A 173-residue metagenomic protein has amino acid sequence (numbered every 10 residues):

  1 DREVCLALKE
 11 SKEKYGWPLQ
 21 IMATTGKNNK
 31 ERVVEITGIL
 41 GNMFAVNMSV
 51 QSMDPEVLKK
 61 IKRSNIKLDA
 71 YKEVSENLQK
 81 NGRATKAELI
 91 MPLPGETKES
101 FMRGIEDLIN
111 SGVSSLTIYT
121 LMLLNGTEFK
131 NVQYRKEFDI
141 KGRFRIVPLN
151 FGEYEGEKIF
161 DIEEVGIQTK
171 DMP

Functional and structural regions predicted by a protein language model:
D1, E56-K62, P94-E99, S111-M172: Flexible glycine/acidic-rich beta-alpha junction loops that bind and position SAM and/or redox cofactors in anaerobic
D1-K86, M91-L93: Conserved SAM/AdoMet-binding glycine-rich loop
K9, K72-S75, Q79, F101-I109 (+1 more regions): Short, well-ordered alpha-helical packing segments
R32-I36, P94-N110: Catalytic cores of alpha/beta
